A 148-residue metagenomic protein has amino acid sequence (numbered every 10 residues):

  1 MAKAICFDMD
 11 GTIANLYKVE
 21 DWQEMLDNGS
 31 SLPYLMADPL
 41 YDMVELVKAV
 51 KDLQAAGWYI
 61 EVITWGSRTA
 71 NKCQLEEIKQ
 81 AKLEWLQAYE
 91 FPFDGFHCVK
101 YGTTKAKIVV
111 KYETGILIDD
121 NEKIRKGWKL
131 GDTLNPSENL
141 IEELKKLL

Functional and structural regions predicted by a protein language model:
M1, Q54-A55, V109-E113: Flexible, charged surface loops at secondary-structure boundaries
A4-I5, I116: Structural motif
C6, D10-A88, F93-G95: Alpha-helical substrate-recognition element adjacent to the catalytic core
A14-Y17, I60, R68-C73, T104-I108 (+2 more regions): Short catalytic/ligand-binding loop motif for oxyanion handling, primarily in non-cytosolic enzymes, centered on
I63, V99-Y101, P136: Conserved beta-strand termini and adjacent loop/short-helix elements that scaffold enzyme active sites in alpha/beta
Q87-Y89, T104-A106, N121: Metal-dependent phosphoesterase core characteristic of DEDDh/y 3'-5' exonuclease domains
F93-T114: Donor nucleotide-activated moiety binding/catalytic core segment of transferases that use nucleotide-activated donors
T114-L148: Acidic, Mg2+-coordinating phosphoryl-transfer loop and its flanking beta/alpha structural elements, shared across
